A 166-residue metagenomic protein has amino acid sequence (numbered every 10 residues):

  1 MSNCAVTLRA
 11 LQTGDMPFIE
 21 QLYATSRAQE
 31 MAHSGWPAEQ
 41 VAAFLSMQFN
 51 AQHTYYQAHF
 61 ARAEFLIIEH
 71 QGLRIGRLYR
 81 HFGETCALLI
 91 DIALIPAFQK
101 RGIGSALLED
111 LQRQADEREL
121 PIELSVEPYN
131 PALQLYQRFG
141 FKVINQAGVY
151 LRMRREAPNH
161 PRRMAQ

Functional and structural regions predicted by a protein language model:
A5-T7: Extreme N-terminal starter segment of soluble prokaryotic enzymes
R9-L11, S125: Surface-exposed loop and edge beta-strand positions of immunoglobulin-like domains
T13-G14, Q21-I90, I95-P96, L108-D110 (+3 more regions): Acetyl-CoA-dependent GNAT
Y56, Y136, F141: Conserved active-site tyrosine of GNAT-family acetyltransferases
I95-R101, P128: Active-site acidic-Proline motif in GNAT/NAT acetyltransferases
K100-R113, Q134-R138: Conserved acetyl-CoA-binding loop-helix of GNAT-fold acetyltransferases
A115-E127: Conserved GNAT acetyl-CoA-binding A-motif
